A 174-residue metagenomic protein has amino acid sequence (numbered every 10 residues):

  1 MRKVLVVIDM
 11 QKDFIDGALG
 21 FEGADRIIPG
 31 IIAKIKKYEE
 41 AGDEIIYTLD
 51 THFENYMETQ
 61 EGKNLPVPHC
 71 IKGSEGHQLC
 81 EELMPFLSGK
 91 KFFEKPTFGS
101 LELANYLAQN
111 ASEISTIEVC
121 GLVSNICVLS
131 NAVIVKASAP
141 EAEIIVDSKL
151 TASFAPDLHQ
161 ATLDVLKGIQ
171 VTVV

Functional and structural regions predicted by a protein language model:
M1-K91, I145, Q160: Active-site acidic carboxylates
M1-R2, G42, E113-I117, E141: A general structural motif
A18, M57-T59, L103-N105, S130-N131 (+1 more regions): Short, well-ordered secondary-structure micro-motifs
A33-K37, L129-A139: Histidine-anchored nucleotide/phosphate-binding helix
K72, L166-V174: A glycine-rich helix N-cap at a beta->alpha junction
G73-S124: Internal catalytic-core helix/loop-beta-alpha segment that presents or stabilizes conserved functional determinants
E118-N125, A142-P156: A short glycine-rich beta-strand->turn/loop micro-motif centered on a GG-aromatic cluster
V135, T151-L163: Structured adenosyl-cofactor binding patch, chiefly the S-adenosyl-L-methionine
